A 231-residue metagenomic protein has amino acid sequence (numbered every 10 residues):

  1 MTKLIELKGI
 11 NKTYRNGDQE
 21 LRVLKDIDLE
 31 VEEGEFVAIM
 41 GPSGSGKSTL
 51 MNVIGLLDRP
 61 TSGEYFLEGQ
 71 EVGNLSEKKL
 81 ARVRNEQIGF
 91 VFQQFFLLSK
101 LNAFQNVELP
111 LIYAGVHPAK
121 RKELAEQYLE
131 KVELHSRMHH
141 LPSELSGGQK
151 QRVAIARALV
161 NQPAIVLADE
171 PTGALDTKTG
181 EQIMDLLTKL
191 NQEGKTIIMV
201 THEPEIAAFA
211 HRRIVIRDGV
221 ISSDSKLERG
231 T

Functional and structural regions predicted by a protein language model:
T2-I216, I221: ABC family nucleotide-binding domain
V220-T231: Conserved beta-strand-loop-alpha-helix hinge in the C-terminal portion of ABC ATPase nucleotide-binding domains
